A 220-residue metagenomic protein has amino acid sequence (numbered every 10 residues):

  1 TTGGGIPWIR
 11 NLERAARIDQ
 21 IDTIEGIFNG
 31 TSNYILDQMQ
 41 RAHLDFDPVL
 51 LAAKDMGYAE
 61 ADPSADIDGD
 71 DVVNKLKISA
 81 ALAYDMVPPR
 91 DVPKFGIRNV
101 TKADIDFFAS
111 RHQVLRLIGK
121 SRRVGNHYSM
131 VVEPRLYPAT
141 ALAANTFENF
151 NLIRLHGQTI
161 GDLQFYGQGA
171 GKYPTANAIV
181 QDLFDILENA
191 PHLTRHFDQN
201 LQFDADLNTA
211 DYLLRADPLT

Functional and structural regions predicted by a protein language model:
T2-A61, D70-D71, I78: Rossmann-like NAD(P)H-binding beta-loop-alpha module
A42-D45, A83-R90, L187-P191: Short helix-capping/linker segments at secondary-structure and domain boundaries
P48-N145, F150-L152: Substrate-binding/catalytic subdomain of NAD(P)-dependent oxidoreductase enzymes
I97, G161-L163, G167-Y173: Glycine-rich phosphate/pyrophosphate-binding beta-alpha loops
H127, F150-L152, I160, T209-L213: Active-site lining segments that contact anionic ligands and/or coordinate catalytic metals
N149-G157, L201-A205: A glycine-rich, aromatic-flanked flexible loop/lid motif
K172-V180: Short, charged, low-complexity patches
Q181-T220: A conserved regulatory-domain signal marking ACT and ACT-like small-molecule sensing domains and adjacent regulatory
